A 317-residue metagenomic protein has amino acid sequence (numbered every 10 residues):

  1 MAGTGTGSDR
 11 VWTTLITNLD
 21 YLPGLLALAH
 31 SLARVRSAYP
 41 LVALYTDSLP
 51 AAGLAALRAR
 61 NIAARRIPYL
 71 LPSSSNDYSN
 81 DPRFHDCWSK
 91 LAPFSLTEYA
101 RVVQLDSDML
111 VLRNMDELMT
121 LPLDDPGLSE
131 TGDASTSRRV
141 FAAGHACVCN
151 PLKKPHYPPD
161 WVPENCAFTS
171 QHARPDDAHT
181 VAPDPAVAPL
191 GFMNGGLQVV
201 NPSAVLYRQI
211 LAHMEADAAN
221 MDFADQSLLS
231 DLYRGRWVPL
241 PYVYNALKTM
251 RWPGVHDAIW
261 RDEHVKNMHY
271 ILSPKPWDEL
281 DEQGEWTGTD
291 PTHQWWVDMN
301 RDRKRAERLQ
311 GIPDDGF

Functional and structural regions predicted by a protein language model:
M1-F317: Glycosyltransferase catalytic domains, chiefly GT-A lineage
